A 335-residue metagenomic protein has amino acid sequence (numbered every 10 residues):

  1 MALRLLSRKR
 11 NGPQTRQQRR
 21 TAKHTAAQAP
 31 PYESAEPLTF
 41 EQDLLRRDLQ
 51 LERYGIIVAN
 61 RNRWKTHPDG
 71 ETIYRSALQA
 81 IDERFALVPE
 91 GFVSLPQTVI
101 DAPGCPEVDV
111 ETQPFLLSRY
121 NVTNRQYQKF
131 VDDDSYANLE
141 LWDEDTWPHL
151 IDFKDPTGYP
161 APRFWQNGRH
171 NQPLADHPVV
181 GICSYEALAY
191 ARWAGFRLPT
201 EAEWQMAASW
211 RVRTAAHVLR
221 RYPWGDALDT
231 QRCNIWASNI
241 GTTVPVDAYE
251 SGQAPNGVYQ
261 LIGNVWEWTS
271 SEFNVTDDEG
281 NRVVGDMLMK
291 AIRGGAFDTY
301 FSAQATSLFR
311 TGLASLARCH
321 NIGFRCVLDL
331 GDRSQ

Functional and structural regions predicted by a protein language model:
A2-N60, E111-G225, L328-D332: Active-site microenvironments of metalloenzymes and redox enzymes
G55-T66, T72-L87: GGW-centered surface loops in extracellular recognition modules
F85-P106, A161-F164: Short acidic N-proximal helix/loop "leader" segments that mark the beginning of a domain or an inter-domain linker
V88, A137, E144-D145, H149 (+2 more regions): Functional-site microenvironments in short loops/helix caps that host divalent-cation chemistry
F92-L95, V99-D101, L228, N274 (+3 more regions): Active-site/binding-pocket entry motifs
L95-T112, Q304-G312: Short, polar loop/linker segments at the starts of domains and inter-domain junctions
I100-P103, V131-D132, D143, G280-R282: Short Gly/aromatic-enriched secondary-structure transition segments
H320-S334: Short, structured beta-strand segments at or near domain termini in extracellular proteins/domains
